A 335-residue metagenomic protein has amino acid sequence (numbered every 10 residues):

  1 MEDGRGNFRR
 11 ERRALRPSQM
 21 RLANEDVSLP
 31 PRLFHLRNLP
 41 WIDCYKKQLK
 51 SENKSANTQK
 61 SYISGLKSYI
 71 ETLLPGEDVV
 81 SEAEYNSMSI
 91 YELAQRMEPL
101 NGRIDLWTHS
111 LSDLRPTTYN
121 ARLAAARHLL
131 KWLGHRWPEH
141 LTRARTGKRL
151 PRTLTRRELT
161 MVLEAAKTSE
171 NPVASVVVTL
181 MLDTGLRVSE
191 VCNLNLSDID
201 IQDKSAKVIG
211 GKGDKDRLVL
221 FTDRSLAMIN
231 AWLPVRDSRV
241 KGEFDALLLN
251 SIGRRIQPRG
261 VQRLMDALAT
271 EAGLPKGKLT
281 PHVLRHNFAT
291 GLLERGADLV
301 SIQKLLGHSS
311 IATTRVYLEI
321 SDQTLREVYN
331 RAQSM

Functional and structural regions predicted by a protein language model:
M1-M335: Conserved catalytic core of the tyrosine transesterase superfamily
